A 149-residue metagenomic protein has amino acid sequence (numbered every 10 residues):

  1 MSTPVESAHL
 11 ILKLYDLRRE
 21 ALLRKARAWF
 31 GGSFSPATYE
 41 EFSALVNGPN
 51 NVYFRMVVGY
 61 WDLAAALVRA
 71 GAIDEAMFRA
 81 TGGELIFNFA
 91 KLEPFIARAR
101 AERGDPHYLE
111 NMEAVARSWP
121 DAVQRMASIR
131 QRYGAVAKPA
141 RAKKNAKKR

Functional and structural regions predicted by a protein language model:
M1-R149: Acidic, Ser/Pro/Thr-rich low-complexity regulatory regions and the short amphipathic helical interaction modules they
